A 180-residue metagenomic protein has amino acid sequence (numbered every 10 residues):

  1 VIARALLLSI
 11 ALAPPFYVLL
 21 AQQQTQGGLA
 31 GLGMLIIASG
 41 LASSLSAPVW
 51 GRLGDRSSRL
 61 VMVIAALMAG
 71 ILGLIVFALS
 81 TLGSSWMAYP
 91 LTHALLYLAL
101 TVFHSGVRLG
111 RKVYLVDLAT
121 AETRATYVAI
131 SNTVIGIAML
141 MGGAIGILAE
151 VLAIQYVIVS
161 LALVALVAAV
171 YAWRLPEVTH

Functional and structural regions predicted by a protein language model:
V1-P15, L98: Pair of pore-lining "gating" transmembrane helices in MFS-fold secondary transporters
P15-L32: Short amphipathic helix-loop junctions that connect adjacent transmembrane helices in Major Facilitator Superfamily/SLC
L29-A30, A119-S131: Loop-to-transmembrane helix entry/capping segments in MFS-fold secondary transporters and related SLC/MFSD carriers
L45-R59, A149-E150: Helix-to-loop junctions at the C-terminal end of transmembrane segments in multipass secondary transporters
D55-G70: Cytoplasmic membrane-interface "Motif A"-like loop-to-helix N-cap segments of 12-TM Major Facilitator Superfamily
L67-W86: C-terminal ends and interior cores of transmembrane alpha-helices in multi-pass membrane transporters/permeases
V76-S80, V107, V157-H180: Multi-pass alpha-helical transporter architecture, strongest for 12-TM Major Facilitator/SLC carriers used
S105-A119: Intracellular juxtamembrane helix-capping segments at the cytosolic ends of symmetry-related transmembrane helices
